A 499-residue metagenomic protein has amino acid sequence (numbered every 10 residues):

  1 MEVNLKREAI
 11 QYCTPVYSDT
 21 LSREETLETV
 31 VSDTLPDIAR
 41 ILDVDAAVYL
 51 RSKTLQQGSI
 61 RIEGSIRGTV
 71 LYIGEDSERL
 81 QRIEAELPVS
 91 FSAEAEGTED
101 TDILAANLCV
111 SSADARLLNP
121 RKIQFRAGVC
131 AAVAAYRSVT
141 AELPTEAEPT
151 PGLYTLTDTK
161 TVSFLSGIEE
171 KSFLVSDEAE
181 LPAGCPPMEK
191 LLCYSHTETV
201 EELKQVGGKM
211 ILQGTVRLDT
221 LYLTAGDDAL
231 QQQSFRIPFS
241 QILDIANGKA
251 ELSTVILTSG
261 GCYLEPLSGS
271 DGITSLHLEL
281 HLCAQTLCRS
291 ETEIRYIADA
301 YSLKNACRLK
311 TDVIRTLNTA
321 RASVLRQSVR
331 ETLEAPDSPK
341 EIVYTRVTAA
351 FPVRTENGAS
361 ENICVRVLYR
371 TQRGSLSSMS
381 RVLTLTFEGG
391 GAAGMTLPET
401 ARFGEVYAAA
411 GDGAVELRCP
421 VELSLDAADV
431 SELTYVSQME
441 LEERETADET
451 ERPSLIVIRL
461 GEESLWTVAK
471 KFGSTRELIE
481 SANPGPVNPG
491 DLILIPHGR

Functional and structural regions predicted by a protein language model:
E2-T450: Membrane-lipid interaction segments
E443-R499: Primarily a LysM-type cell-wall glycan-binding module
